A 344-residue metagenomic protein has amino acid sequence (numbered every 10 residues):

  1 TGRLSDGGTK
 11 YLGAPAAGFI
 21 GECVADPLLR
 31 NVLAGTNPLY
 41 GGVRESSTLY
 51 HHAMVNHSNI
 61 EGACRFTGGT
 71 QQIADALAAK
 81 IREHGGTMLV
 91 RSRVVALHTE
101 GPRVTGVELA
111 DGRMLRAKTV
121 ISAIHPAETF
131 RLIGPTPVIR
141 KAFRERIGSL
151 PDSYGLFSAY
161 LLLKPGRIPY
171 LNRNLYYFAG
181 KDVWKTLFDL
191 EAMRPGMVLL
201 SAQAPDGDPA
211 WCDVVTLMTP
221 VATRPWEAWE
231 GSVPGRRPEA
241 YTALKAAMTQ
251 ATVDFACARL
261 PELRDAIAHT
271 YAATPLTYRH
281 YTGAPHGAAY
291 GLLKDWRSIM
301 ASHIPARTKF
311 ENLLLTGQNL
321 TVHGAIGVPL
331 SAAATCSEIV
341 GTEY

Functional and structural regions predicted by a protein language model:
T1-S46: Rossmann-like flavin
D26-Y40, A258-V322: A glycine-rich dinucleotide-binding beta-alpha-beta segment and adjacent secondary-structure elements that constitute
N31-C64, T308-E311: Active-site-adjacent "gating/activation" loops or surface patches in catalytic cores
A53-A110: Helical element adjacent to the flavin cofactor pocket in flavoenzyme catalytic cores
V95-A210: Mid-domain catalytic core of redox enzymes that form a hydrophobic substrate pocket/lid adjacent to a catalytic redox
I121, L161, L217, A256 (+3 more regions): Hydrophobic, well-ordered secondary-structure elements that form the walls of internal hydrophobic environments
P165-L276: C-terminal segments that line or cap access tunnels to active or ligand-binding sites in enzymes and enzyme-associated
Q318-E343: A conserved FAD-binding loop/helix module that cradles the flavin
